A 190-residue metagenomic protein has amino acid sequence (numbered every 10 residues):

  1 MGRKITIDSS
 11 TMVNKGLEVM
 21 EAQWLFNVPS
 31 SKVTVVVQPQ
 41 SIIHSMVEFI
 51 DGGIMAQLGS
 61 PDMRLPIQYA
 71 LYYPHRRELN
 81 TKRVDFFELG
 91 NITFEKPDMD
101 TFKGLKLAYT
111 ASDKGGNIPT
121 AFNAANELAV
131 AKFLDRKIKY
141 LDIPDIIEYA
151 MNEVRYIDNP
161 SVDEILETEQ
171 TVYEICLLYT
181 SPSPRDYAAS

Functional and structural regions predicted by a protein language model:
M1-S181: Catalytic, metal-anchored helix/loop core of enzyme active sites in primary metabolism
Y179-S190: Single conserved hydrophobic/aromatic residue that forms the stacking wall/gate of nucleotide- or nucleobase-binding
